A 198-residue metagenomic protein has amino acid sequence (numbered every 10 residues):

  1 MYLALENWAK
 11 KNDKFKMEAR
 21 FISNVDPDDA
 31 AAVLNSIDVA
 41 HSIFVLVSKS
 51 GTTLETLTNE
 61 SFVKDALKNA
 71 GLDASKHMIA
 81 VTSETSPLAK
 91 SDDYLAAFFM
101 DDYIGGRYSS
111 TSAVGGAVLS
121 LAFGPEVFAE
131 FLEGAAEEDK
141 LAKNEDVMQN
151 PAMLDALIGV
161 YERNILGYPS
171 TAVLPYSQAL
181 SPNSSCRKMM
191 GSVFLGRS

Functional and structural regions predicted by a protein language model:
M1-W8, T58-K68, K188-S192: Short, well-ordered amphipathic alpha-helices
Y2-S42: Glycine-rich oxoanion-binding loops at beta->alpha junctions
E18-I22, E55-L57, E145-N150, S192: Short linear motifs at secondary-structure transitions and domain/linker junctions
R20-L34, V47-T58, D73-A80, D101-Y108: Alpha-helix capping and helix-loop boundary segments enriched in small/acidic/polar residues
I43-F44, A70: Internal, well-ordered domain-core segments that constitute the primary functional module of diverse proteins
F44, S48-L57, V63, G116-P125: Short, charge-rich amphipathic segments
A66-S198: Active-site phosphate/pyrophosphate-binding segments
